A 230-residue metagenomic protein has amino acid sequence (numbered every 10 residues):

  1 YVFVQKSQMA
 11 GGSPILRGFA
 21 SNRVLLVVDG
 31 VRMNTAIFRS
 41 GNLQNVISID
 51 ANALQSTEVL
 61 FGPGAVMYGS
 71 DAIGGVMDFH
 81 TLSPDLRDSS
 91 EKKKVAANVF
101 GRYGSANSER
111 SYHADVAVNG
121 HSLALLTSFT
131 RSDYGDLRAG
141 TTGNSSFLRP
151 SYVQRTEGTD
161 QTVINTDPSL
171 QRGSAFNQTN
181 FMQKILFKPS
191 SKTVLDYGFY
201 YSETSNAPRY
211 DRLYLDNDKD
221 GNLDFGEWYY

Functional and structural regions predicted by a protein language model:
Y1-T35, Q55: Extracytoplasmic beta-strand/coil segments of soluble accessory domains associated with Gram-negative outer-membrane
F3, M33-P63, M67: Short acidic/polar hinge/loop motifs at secondary-structure boundaries that mediate gating or recognition
V4, A65, R102-G104, D115 (+3 more regions): Outer-membrane beta-barrel proteins
S7-M9, I47-N52, S70, K92 (+4 more regions): Transmembrane beta-barrel outer-membrane domains
G12-I15, L26-V27, L43-I47, V59 (+2 more regions): N-terminal periplasmic accessory domains that precede and gate Gram-negative outer-membrane beta-barrel machines
V59-L60, A96-N98, V163-S169, D218-Y230: Extracytoplasmic loops and strand-loop junctions of Gram-negative outer membrane beta-barrel proteins
N107-Y134, G143-N206: Transmembrane beta-barrel wall of Gram-negative outer-membrane proteins
R138-N144, P208-D216, L223: Outer-membrane beta-barrel translocator domains and adjoining extracellular loop/strand segments of Gram-negative
